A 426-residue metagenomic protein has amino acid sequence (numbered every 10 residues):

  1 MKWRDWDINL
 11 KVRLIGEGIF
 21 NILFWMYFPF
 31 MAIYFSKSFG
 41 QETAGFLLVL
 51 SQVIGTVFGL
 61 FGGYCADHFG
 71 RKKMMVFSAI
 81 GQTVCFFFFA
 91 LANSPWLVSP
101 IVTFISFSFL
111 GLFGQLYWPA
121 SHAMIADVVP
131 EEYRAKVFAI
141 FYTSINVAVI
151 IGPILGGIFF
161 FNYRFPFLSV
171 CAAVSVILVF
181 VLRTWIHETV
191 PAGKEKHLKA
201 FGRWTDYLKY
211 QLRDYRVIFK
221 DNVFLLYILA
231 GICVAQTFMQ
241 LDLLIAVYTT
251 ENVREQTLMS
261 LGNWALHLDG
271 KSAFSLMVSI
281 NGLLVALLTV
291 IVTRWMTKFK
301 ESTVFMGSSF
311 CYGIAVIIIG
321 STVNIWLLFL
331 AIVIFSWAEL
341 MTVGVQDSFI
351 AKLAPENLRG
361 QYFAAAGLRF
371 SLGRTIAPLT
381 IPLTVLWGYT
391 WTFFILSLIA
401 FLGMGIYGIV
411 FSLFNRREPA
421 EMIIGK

Functional and structural regions predicted by a protein language model:
M1-D7, T189-I228, S260-L261, I424-K426: Juxtamembrane intracellular "pre-TM" segments in multi-pass secondary transporters
K2-I54, L225-L226, A230, V234-N263: Helix-loop boundary and gating motifs at the non-cytosolic
G18, V98-L116, L327-M341: Hydrophobic core of transmembrane alpha-helices in multi-pass small-molecule transporters, especially MFS/SLC-type
F46-Y64, L276-I291: Central cavity-lining transmembrane alpha-helices of secondary-active solute carriers, predominantly the Major
V57-S94: Conserved MFS/SLC helix-loop-helix module at the cytosolic interface between two early adjacent transmembrane helices
G59-R71, F160, L287-E301, V385: Helix-to-loop junctions at the C-terminal end of transmembrane segments in multipass secondary transporters
I80-L97, F310-V323: C-terminal ends and interior cores of transmembrane alpha-helices in multi-pass membrane transporters/permeases
S106-I145: Cytoplasmic helix-loop-helix junction between adjacent transmembrane helices in 12-TM secondary transporters
